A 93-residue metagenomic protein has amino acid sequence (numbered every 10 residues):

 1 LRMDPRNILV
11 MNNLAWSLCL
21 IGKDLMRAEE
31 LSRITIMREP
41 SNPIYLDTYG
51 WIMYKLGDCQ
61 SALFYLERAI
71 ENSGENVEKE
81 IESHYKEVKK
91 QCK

Functional and structural regions predicted by a protein language model:
R2-I44, T48-L56: Alpha-helical adaptor scaffolds
I8-L9, N42-I44, E71-Y85: Boundary/linker segments of alpha-helical solenoid repeat arrays
I21-D24, C59, E87-K93: Alpha-helical linker/edge segments of TPR/alpha-solenoid repeat scaffolds and analogous pre-/post-domain helices
G57-L63: Short cationic/low-complexity microdomains
